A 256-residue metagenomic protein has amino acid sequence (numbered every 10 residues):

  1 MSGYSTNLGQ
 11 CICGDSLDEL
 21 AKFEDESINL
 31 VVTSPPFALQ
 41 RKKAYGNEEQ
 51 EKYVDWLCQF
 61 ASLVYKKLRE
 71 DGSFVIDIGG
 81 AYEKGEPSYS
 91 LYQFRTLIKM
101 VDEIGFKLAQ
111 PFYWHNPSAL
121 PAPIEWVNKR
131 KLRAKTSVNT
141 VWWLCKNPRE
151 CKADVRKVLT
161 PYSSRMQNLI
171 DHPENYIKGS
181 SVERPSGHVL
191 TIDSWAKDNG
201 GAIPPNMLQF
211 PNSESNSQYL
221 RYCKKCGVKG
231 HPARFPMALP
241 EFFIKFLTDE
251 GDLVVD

Functional and structural regions predicted by a protein language model:
M1-V255: Core catalytic lobe of class I
